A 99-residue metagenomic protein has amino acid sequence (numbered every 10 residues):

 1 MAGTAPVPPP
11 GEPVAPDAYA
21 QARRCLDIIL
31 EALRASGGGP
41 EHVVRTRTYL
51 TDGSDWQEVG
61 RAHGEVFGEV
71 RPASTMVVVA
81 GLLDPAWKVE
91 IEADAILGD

Functional and structural regions predicted by a protein language model:
M1-D99: Short, polar/acidic, helix-capping and beta-turn segments at strand->helix junctions that line the mouths
